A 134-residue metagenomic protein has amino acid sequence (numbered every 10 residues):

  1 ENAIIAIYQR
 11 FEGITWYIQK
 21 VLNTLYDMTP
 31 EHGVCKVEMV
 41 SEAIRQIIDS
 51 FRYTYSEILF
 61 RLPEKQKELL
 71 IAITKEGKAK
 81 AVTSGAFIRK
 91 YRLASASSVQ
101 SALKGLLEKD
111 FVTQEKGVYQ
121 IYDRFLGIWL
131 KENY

Functional and structural regions predicted by a protein language model:
E1-R10, G85-A86: Short conserved motifs of the RecA-like P-loop NTPase core
G13, Y17-A96: Winged-helix-like regulatory helical subdomains adjacent to P-loop NTPase cores
K80-V82, S97-S101, Q114, K131: Extended hydrophobic-aromatic, low-complexity segments
Y91-E108: Short amphipathic alpha-helical interaction segments
L107-G117: A short, conserved structural fragment
V118-R124: Minor-groove-contacting beta-hairpin "wing" of winged helix-turn-helix DNA-binding domains
F125-Y134: Short, amphipathic alpha-helical interaction segments positioned at domain boundaries
